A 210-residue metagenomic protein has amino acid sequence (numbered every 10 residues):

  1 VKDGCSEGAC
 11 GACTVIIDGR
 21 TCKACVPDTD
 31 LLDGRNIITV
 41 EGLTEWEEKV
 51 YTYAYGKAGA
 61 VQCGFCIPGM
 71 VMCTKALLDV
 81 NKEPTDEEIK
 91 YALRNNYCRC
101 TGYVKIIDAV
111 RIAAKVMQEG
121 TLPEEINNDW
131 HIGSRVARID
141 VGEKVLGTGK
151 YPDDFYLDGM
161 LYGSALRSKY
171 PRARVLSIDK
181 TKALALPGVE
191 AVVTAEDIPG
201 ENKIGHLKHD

Functional and structural regions predicted by a protein language model:
V1-E125: Signature of N-terminal electron-transfer/Fe-S-associated modules in redox systems
A114-D210: Flexible, low-hydrophobicity surface segments
